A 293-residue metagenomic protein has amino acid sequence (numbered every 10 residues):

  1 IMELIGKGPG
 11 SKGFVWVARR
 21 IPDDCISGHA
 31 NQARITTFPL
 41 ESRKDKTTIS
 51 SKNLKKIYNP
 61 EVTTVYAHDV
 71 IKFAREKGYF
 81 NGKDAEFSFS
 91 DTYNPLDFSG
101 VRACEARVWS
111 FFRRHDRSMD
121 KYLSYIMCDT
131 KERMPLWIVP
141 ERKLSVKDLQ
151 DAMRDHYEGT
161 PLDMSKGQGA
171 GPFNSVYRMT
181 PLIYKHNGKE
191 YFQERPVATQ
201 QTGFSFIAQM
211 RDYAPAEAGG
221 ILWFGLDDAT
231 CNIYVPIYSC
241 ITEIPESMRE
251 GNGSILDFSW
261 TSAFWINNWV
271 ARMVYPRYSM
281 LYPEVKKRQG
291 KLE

Functional and structural regions predicted by a protein language model:
K7-E293: C-terminus-biased signal that marks the final domain/tail of proteins
